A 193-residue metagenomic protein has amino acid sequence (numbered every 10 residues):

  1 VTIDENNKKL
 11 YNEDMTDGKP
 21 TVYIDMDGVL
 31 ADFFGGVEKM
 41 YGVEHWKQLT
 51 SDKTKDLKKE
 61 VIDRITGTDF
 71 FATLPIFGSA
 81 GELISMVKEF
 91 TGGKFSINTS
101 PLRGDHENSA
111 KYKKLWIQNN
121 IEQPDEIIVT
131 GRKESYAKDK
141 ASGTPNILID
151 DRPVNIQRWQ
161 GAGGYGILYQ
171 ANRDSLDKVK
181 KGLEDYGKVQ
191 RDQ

Functional and structural regions predicted by a protein language model:
N12-I65, G161: Active-site neighborhood of HAD-like aspartate-dependent phosphohydrolases
A31-F34, K39, F95, G104-N108 (+3 more regions): Short catalytic/ligand-binding loop motif for oxyanion handling, primarily in non-cytosolic enzymes, centered on
F71-I76, A80-K113, I117: Substrate-recognition element of Asp-dependent hydrolases with the DxDx(T/V) motif
N98-N146, I156: Substrate-recognition "cap/lid" segment bordering the active-site pocket of phosphatases
A137-S142, V179-Q190: Short amphipathic alpha-helix with an adjacent loop that forms part of the alpha/beta core around
N146-D185: Acidic, Mg2+-coordinating phosphoryl-transfer loop and its flanking beta/alpha structural elements, shared across
